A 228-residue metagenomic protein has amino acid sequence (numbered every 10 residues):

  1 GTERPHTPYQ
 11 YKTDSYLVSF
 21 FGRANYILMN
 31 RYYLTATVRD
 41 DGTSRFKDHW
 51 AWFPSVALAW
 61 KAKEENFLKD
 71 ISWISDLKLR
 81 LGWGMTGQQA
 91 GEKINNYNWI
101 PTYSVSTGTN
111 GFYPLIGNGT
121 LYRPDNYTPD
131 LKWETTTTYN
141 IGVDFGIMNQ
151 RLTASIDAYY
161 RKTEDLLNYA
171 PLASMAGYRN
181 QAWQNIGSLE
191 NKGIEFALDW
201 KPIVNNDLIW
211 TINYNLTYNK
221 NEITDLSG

Functional and structural regions predicted by a protein language model:
G1-G228: Extracellular/periplasmic, surface-exposed regions of secreted and cell-surface proteins
